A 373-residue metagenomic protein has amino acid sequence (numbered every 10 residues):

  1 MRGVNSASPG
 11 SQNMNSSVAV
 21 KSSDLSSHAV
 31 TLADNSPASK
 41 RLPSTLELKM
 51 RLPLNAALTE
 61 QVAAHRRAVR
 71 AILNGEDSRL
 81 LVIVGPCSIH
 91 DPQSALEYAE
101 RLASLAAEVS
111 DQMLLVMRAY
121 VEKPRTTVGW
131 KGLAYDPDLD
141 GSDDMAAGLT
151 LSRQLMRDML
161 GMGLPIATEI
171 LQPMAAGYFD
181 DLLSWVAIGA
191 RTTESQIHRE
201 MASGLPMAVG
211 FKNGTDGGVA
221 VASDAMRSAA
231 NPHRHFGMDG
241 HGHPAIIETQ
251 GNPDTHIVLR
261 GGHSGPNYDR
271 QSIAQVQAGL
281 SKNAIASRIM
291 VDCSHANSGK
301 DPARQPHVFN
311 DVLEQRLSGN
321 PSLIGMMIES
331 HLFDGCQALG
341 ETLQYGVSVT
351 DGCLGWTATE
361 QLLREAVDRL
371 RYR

Functional and structural regions predicted by a protein language model:
V18, D24-T31, A99, Q112-Y268 (+8 more regions): Active-site-facing alpha/beta catalytic cores
L32-N74: N- or domain-start disorder-to-order transition segments that initiate the globular core
R70-S78, S281-I285: Glycine-rich phosphate/diphosphate-binding loops that line cofactor/substrate pockets in enzymes
L81-S94, D351: Conserved phosphate/anionic-ligand binding catalytic regions in large, soluble enzymes, centered on
G85, V291, G355: Conserved, mostly hydrophobic/aromatic
A103-S104: N-terminal intrinsically disordered, cationic/polar leader segments that include organellar targeting peptides
R260-G262, N267, Q275-M290: A contiguous, surface-oriented mixed alpha/beta subdomain in the mid-to-C-terminal portion of proteins that forms
E329-Y372: Internal helix-turn-beta structural module
